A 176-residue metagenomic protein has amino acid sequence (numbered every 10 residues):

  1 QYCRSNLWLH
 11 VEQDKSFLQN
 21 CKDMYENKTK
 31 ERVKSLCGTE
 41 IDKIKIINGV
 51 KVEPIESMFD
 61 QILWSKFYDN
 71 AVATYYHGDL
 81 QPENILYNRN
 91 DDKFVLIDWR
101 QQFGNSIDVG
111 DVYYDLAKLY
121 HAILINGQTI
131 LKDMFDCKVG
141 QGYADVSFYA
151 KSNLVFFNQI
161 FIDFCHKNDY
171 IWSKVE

Functional and structural regions predicted by a protein language model:
Q1-H10, S35-G38, Q101-Q102, I125 (+2 more regions): A glycine-centered beta->alpha junction motif in the catalytic cores of kinase/phosphotransferase enzymes
Y2, N20, M24-K28, K118 (+1 more regions): Alpha-helical scaffold segments in carbohydrate-active enzymes
L7-V11, I130-L131, W172: Secondary-structure transition/capping residues
W8-H77, N88-N90, H166: An alpha-helical support segment within catalytic cores of ATP-dependent transferases
V50-E53, D92-F94, Y170-E176: Regulatory N- and C-terminal appendages and interdomain linkers associated with kinase/kinase-like NTP transferase
V52-Y68, V95-G110, V146-A150: Charged, low-complexity, helix/coiled-coil-prone segments
T74, Q81-K118: Catalytic activation segment of kinase domains across protein kinase-like and atypical kinase folds
Q102-C165, E176: Active-site activation/catalytic loop segments of kinase-like enzymes and analogous catalytic loops in related
